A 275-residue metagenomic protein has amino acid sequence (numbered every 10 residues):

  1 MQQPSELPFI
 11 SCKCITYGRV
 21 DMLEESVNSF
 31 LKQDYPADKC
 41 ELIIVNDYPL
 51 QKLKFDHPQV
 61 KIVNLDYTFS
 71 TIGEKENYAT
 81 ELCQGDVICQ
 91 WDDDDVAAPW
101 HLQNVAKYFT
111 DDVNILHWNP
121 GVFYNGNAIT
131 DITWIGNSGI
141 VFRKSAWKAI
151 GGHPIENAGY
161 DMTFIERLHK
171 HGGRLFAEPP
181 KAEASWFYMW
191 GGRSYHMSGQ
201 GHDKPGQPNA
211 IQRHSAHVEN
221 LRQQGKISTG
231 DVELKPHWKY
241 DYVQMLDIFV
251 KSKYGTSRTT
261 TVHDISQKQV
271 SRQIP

Functional and structural regions predicted by a protein language model:
M1-S29: N-proximal low-complexity "stem/linker" segments adjacent to membrane-targeting elements
P8-S11, E41, T163: Cell-envelope/extracellular polymer assembly enzymes that use nucleotide-activated donors
N28-K39: Short, acidic, metal-binding catalytic loop of nucleotide-sugar glycosyltransferases
D66-C83: Glycine-rich, basic loop-to-helix element that forms the pyrophosphate-binding segment of sugar-nucleotide handling
Q84-D86, I135-I150: Conserved nucleotide-sugar donor-binding and metal-coordinating catalytic region shared by glycosyltransferases
G85-D94: Short beta-strand-to-loop acidic/aromatic patch adjacent to the donor-nucleotide binding site
W100-I129: Conserved donor NDP-sugar-binding/catalytic core segment of glycosyltransferases
N157-F164: Acidic donor-binding loop at a coil-to-helix junction in glycosyltransferase catalytic cores that engages
